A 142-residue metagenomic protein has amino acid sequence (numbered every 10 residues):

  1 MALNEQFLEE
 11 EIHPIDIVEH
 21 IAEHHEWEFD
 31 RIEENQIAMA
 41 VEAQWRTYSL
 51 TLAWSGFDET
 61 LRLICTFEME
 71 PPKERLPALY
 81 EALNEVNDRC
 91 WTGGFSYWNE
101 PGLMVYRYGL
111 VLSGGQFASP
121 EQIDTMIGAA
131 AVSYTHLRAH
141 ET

Functional and structural regions predicted by a protein language model:
M1-P14: Terminal, regulation- and interaction-focused segments at domain boundaries
H20, H24-L63, E68: Ser/Thr-rich, low-complexity intrinsically disordered terminal regions
T66-L103: Short, internal acidic amphipathic alpha-helical interface segments that mediate docking to partner proteins
M104-Y108: Short, aliphatic-rich beta-strand segments
V111-P120: Well-ordered alpha/beta subsegment
I123-I127: Hydrophobic packing residues in well-ordered alpha-helices of helical domains and bundles
A131: Long, contiguous binding/interaction regions
T135-T142: Conserved small/polar residues in nucleotide/adenosyl-binding loops
